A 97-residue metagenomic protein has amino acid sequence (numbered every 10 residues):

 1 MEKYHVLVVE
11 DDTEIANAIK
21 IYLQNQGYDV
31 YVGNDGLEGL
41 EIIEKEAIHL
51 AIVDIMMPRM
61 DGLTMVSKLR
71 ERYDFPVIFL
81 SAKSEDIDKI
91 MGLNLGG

Functional and structural regions predicted by a protein language model:
M1-G97: N-terminal/domain-start alpha-helical segments
